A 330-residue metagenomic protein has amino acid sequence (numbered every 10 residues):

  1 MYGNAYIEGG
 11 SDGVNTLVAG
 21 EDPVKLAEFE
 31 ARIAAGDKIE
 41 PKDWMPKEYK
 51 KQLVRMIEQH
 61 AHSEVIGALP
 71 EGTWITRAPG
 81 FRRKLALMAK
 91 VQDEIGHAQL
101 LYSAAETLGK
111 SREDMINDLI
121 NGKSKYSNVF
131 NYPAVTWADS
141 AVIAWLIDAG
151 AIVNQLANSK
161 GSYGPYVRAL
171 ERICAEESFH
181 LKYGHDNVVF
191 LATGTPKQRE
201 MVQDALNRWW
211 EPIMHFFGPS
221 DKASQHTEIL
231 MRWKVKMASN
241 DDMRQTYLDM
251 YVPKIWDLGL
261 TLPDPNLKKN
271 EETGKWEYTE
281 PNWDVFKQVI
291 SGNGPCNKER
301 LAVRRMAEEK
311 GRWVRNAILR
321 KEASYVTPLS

Functional and structural regions predicted by a protein language model:
M1-M45, V314-S330: Extreme N-terminal leader/anchor segments
Y2-I7, E200-S330: Extended, helix-rich structural scaffolds rather than catalytic motifs
Y2-L26, K90-D118, H185-V189: Conserved alpha-helical segments that form or flank metal/cofactor-binding pockets of metalloenzymes
K38-E58, D118-A144, G161, G194-Q198 (+1 more regions): Acidic/His metal-coordination segments adjacent to aromatic residues that form catalytic metal sites in metalloenzymes
W44-Y49, G67-A89, A151-Y166: Helix-loop segments that flank and shape redox-cofactor active sites
Y49-H60, A78-H97, S140, P165-E177 (+2 more regions): Alpha-helical scaffold segments that form or flank carboxylate-/histidine-based iron centers
Y132-Y183: Internal, conserved structured core segments that host functional sites
G161-E211: Glycine- and acidic-residue-rich phosphate-binding/metal-coordinating active-site segment common to enzymes that handle
